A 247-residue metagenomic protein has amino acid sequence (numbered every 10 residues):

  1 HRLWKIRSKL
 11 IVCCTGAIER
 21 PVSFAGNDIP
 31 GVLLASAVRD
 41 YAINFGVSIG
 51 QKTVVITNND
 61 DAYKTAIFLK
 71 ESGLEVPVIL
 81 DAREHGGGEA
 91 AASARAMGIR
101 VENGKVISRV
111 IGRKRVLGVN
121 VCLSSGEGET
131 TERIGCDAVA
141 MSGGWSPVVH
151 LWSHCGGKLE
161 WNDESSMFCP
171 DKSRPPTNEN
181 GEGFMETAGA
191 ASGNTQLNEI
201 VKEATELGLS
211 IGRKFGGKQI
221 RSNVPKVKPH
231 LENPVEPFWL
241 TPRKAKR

Functional and structural regions predicted by a protein language model:
H1-R247: Residues forming the flavin
